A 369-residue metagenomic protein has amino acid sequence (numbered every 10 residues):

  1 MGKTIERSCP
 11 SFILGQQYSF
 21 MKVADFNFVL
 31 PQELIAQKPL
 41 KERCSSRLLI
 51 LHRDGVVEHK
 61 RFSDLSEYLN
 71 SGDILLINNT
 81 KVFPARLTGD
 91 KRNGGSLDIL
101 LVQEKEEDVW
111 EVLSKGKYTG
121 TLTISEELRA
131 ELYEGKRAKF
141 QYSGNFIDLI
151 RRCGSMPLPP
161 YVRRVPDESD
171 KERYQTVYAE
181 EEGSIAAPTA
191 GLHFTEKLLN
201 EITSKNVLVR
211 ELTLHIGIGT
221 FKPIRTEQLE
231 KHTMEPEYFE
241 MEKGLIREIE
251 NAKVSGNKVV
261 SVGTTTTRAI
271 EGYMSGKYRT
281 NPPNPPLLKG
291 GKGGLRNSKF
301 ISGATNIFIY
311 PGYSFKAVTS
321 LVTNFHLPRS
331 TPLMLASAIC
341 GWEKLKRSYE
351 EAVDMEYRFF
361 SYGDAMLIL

Functional and structural regions predicted by a protein language model:
G2-I5: Targeting/processing segments of secretory and organellar proteins
Q16-Y18: Low-complexity, intrinsically disordered or signal/transmembrane-proximal segments
F20-T280, R296-L369: Surface-exposed, charge/polar-rich loops and edge strands
K289-G293: Glycine-biased, low-complexity coil/linker segments
